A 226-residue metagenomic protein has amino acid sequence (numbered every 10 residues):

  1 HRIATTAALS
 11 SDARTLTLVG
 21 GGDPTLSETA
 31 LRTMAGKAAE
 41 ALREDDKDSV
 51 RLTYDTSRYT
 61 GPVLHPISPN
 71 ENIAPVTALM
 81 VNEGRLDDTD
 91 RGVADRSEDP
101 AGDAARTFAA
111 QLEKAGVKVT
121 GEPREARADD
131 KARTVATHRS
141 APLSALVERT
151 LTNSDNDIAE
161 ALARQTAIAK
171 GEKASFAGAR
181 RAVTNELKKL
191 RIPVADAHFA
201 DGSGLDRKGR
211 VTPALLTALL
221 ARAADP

Functional and structural regions predicted by a protein language model:
H1-D103, K114-E148, T152-N156: Active-site-adjacent loops and short helices of periplasmic peptidoglycan-processing enzymes
V81-P226: A small/polar active-site loop signature that marks catalytic segments
